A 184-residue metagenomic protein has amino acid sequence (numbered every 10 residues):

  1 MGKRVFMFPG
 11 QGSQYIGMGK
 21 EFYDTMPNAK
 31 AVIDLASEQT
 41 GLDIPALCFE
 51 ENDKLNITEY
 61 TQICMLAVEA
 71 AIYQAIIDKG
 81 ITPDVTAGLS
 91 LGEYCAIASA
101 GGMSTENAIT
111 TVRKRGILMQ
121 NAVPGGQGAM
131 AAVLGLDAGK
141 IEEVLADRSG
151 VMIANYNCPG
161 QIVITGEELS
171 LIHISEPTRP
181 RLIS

Functional and structural regions predicted by a protein language model:
M1-G2, T82, G126, C158: Residue-level preference for short coil/turn positions at secondary-structure junctions
G2-A87, I164: Helix-rich "cap/lid" substructures immediately adjacent to catalytic or cofactor-binding pockets
Q11-S13, E38-T40, A100-L171, S175 (+1 more regions): Alpha/beta catalytic cores of group-transfer enzymes, especially the acyltransferase/condensing modules of polyketide
Q14-I16, E21, P45, G92 (+3 more regions): Short, electropositive, low-hydrophobicity segments enriched in small/polar residues
M18, T58, I97, M130 (+1 more regions): Generic anion/oxyanion-binding catalytic loop in active/binding sites
Q62-A132: Gly/Ser-rich oxyanion-binding loop with an adjacent helix/lid that shapes the negatively charged ligand pocket
I183-S184: Hydrophobic alpha-helical segments, chiefly the membrane-spanning helices and signal/signal-anchor peptides
